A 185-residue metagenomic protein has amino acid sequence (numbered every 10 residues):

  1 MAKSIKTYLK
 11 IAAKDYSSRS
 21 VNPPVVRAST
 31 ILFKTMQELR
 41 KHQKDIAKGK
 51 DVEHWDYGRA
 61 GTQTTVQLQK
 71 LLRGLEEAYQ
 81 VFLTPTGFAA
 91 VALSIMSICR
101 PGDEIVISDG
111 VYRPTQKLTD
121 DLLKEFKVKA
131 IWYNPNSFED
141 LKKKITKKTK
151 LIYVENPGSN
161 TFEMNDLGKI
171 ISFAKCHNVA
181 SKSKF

Functional and structural regions predicted by a protein language model:
M1-V26, Q67: Short conserved active-site loop signatures built around small residues
R19, L72, A90, I105 (+3 more regions): Buried hydrophobic positions in well-ordered alpha/beta secondary-structure cores of metabolic enzymes
T35-A89, P114-T115, T119-D121: Conserved N-terminal alpha-helix of the aminotransferase class I/II PLP-enzyme fold
L75-Y79, C99-G102, K147: Short helix-loop-beta connector
S97-P114, N134: Conserved PLP-anchoring active-site segment centered on the Schiff-base-forming lysine
R113, F138-E139, P157-E163: Short, small-residue-enriched loops and turns at beta-alpha junctions that line or gate enzyme active sites
D121-L122, F126-S137: A glycine-rich helix N-cap at a beta->alpha junction
T146, L151, M164-F185: Catalytic PLP-binding core of fold-type I/II PLP enzymes
